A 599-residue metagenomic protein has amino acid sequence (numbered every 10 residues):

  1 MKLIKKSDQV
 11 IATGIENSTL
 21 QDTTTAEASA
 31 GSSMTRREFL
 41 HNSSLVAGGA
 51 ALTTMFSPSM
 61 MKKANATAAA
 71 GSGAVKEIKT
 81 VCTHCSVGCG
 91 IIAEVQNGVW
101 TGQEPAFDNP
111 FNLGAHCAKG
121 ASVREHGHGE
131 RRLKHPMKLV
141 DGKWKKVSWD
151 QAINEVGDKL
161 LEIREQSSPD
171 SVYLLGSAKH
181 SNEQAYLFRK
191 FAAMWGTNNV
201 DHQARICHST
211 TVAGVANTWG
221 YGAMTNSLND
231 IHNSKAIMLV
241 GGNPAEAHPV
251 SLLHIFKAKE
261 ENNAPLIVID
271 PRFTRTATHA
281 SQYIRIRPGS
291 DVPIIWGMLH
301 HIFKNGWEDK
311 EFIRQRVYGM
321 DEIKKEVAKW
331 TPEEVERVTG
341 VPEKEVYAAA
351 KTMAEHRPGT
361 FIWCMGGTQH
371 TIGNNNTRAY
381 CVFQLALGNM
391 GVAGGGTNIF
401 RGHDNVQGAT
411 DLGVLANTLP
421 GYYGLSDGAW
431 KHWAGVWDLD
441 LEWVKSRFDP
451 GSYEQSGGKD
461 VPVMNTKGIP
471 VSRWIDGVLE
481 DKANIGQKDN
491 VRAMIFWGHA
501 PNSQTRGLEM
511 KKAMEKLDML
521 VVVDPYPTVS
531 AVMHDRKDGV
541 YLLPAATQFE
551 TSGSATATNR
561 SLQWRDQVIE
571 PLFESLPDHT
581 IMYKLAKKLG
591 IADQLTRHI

Functional and structural regions predicted by a protein language model:
K2-N305, K329, E334, P342 (+7 more regions): N-terminal export/assembly segments and adjacent metallocofactor-ligating motifs of anaerobic energy-metabolism
L161, H208-V382, A386-V392, F400-G413 (+1 more regions): Non-catalytic alpha/beta scaffold blocks inside enzyme catalytic domains
L174, G395-T397: Solvent-exposed, well-ordered amphipathic alpha-helical segments that flank/support binding or catalytic loops
